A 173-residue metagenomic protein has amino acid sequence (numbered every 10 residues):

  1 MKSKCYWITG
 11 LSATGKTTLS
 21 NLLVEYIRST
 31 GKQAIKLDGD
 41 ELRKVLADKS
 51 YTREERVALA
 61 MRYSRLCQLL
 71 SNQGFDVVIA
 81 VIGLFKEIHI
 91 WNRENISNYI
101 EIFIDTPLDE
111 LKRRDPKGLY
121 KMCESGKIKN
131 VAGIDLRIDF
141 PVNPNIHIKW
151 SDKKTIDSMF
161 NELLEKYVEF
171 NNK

Functional and structural regions predicted by a protein language model:
M1-C5: Extreme N-terminal, non-catalytic leader segments that precede Walker-type/kinase nucleotide-binding cores
I8: Hydrophobic anchor at the beta1->P-loop junction of P-loop NTPases
S12: The conserved Walker
K16: Conserved lysine of the Walker
N21-R65: Conserved substrate/cofactor phosphate-moiety recognition/catalytic segment in nucleotide-dependent phosphotransferases
K36, Y99-F103, N145-H147: Conserved beta-strand scaffold positions in the cores of enzyme catalytic domains, especially in NTP/NDP-utilizing
V45, K49-S50, C67-E124, N130 (+1 more regions): ATP-dependent NMP and nucleoside kinases share a basic, alpha-helical "lid"
L108, R113-N161, Y167-K173: Small-molecule kinase domains that catalyze NTP-dependent phosphoryl transfer to phosphate-bearing small molecules
